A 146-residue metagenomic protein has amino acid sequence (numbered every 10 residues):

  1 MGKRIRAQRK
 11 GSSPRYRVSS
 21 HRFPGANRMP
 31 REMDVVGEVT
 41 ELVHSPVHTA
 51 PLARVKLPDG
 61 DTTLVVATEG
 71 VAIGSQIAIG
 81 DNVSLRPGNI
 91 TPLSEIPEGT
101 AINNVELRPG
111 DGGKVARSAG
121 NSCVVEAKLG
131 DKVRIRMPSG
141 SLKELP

Functional and structural regions predicted by a protein language model:
G2-P146: Ribosome large-subunit tunnel/peptidyl-transferase-proximal elements
